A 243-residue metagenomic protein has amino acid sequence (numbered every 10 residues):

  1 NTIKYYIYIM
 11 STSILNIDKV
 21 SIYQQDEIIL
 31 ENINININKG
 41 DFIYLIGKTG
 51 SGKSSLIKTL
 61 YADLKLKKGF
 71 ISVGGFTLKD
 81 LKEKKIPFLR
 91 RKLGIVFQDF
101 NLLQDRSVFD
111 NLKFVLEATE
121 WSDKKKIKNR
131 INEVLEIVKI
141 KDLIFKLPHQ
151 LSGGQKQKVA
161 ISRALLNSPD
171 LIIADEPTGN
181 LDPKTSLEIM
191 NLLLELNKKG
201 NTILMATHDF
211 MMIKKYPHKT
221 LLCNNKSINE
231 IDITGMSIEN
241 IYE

Functional and structural regions predicted by a protein language model:
Y61: Helix-to-loop junction immediately C-terminal to a conserved catalytic motif
G69-L78: Conserved ABC transporter NBD signature motif
F76-T77, K113, K124-L143: Conserved ABC ATPase "signature" region
L147-L151, Q155: Conserved ABC ATPase signature
L166-D170: A short, proline-enriched helix->beta-strand linker immediately N-terminal to the Walker B motif in ABC-type P-loop
I172-D175: Catalytic Walker B motif of ABC-type/P-loop ATPase nucleotide-binding domains
P183-T185: Helix N-cap at the start of a conserved alpha-helix in ABC-type nucleotide-binding domains
